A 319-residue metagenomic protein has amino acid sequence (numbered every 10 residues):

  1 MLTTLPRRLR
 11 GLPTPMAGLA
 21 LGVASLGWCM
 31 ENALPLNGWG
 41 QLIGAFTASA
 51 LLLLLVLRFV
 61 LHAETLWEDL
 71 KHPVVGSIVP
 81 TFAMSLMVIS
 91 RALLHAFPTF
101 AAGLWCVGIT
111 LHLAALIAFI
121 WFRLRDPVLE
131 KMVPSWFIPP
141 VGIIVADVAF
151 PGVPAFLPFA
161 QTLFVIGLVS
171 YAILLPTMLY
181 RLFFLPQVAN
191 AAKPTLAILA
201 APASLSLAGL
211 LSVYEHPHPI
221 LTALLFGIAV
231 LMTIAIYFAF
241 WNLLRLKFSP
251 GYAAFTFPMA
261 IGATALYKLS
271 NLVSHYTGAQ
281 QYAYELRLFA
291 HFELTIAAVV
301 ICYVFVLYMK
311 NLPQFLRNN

Functional and structural regions predicted by a protein language model:
M1-V56: N-terminal signal-anchor module of multipass membrane proteins
T3-L19, W67-G76, W121-G142, A160-L163 (+3 more regions): Cytoplasm-facing juxtamembrane segments at the starts of transmembrane helices in multi-pass membrane proteins
P6-G18, L34-Q41, A191-L196, V213-A229 (+1 more regions): C-terminal transmembrane helix-loop-helix hairpin of multi-pass membrane proteins
A24-E31, S85-H95, V145-L157, A203-H216 (+1 more regions): Hydrophobic alpha-helical transmembrane segments in multi-pass integral membrane proteins
P35-A102: Membrane helical hairpin/interfacial module
W39-L53, P98-L113, P158-I173, I220-L231 (+1 more regions): Structural signature of hydrophobic alpha-helical transmembrane segments
W67-V75, M87-G167: Membrane-interface helix-loop-helix junctions at boundaries between adjacent transmembrane segments
V107, W136-F238: Generic multipass alpha-helical transmembrane bundles of integral membrane proteins
